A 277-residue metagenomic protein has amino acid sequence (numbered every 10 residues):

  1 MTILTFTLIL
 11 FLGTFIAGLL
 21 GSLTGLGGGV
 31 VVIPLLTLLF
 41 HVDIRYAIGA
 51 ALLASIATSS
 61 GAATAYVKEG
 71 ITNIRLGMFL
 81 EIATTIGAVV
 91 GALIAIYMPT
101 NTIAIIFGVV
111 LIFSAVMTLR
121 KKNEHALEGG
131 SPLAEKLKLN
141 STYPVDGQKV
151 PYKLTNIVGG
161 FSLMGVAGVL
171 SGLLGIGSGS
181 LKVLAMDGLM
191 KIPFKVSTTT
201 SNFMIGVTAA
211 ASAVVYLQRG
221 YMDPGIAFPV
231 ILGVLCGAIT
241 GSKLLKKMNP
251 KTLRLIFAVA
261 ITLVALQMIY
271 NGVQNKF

Functional and structural regions predicted by a protein language model:
M1-A17, L38, I44, K68-G168 (+2 more regions): Juxtamembrane transmembrane-helix boundary motif
T14-G25, A62, M164-L174: Transmembrane alpha-helix interface/packing and boundary motifs in multi-pass membrane proteins, characterized by
T24-I82: Juxtamembrane transmembrane-helix termini in multi-pass membrane transport proteins
V32-Y46, G172, L181-V196: Interfacial segments of multi-pass membrane proteins
G49, G77, T198-T199, A258: Conserved glycine-rich helix-kink/hinge and helix-boundary motifs of the Major Facilitator Superfamily
A51-S55, S201-I205, I226-A227, I231: Short hydrophobic/aromatic, small-residue-rich stretches within specific transmembrane helices of secondary active
S60-I71, L170-S171, K182-D187, T208-M222: Generic transmembrane alpha-helix signature in multi-pass membrane proteins, especially transporters/channels
